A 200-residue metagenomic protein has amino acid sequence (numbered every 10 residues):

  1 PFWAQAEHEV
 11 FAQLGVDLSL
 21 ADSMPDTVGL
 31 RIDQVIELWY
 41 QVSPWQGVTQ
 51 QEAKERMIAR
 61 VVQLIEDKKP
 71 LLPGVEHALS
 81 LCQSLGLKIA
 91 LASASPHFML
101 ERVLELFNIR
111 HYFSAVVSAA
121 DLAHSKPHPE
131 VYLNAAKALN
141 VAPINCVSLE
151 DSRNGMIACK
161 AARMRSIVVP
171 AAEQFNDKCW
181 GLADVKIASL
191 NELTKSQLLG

Functional and structural regions predicted by a protein language model:
P1-D22: Active-site neighborhood of HAD-like aspartate-dependent phosphohydrolases
A4, H8, I32-E37, K54 (+3 more regions): An amphipathic alpha-helix signature
V10-A12, R31-Q46, V103, A135-A136: Helix-loop "lid/cap" segments that line or gate small-molecule binding pockets
V16, L87, M164: Short phosphate-binding/catalytic loops that engage adenosine nucleotides
V16-L18, W45, I109, V141: Helix N-cap/coil-helix junction residues
D17, Y40-H77, L85: Metal-dependent phosphoesterase signature
P25, L71, I89-A92, H124 (+1 more regions): Conserved SAM-binding loop
S80-Q83, P96-G200: Asp-based, Mg2+/Mn2+-dependent phosphohydrolase catalytic module
